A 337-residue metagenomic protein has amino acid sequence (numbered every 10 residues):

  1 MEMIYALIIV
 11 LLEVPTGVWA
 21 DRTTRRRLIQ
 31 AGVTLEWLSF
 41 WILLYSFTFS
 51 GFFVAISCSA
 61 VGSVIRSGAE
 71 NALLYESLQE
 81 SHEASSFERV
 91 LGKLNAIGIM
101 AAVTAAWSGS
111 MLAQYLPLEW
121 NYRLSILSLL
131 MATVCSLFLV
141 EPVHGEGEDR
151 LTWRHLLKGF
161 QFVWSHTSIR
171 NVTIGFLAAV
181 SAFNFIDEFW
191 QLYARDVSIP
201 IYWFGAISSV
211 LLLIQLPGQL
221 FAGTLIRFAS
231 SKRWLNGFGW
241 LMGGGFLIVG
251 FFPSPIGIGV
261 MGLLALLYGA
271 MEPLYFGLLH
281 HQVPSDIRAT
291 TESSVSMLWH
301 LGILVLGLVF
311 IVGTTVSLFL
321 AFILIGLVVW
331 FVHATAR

Functional and structural regions predicted by a protein language model:
M1-A20, T24-E36, G51, A55-Q114 (+6 more regions): Substrate-agnostic recognition of the 12-TM MFS/MFS-like secondary transporter fold
T24-R25, T48, P117-L118, I199-P200 (+3 more regions): A helix-boundary/kink motif common to multi-pass secondary transporters, especially Major Facilitator Superfamily
R25-A31, W120-N121, S230-G237, A321: Juxtamembrane helix-start motifs in multi-pass secondary transporters
T34-T48, F52-F53, W240-P253: C-terminal ends and interior cores of transmembrane alpha-helices in multi-pass membrane transporters/permeases
F49, F53, H155, S165-T173 (+2 more regions): Primarily residues marking transmembrane-helix entry/exit sites
L118, Y122-L151, T335-R337: Helix-loop junctions on the cytosolic side of multi-pass membrane transporters, especially the intracellular loop
V140-I174: Juxtamembrane intracellular "pre-TM" segments in multi-pass secondary transporters
L192-S198: Membrane-interface helix caps of multi-pass secondary transporters
